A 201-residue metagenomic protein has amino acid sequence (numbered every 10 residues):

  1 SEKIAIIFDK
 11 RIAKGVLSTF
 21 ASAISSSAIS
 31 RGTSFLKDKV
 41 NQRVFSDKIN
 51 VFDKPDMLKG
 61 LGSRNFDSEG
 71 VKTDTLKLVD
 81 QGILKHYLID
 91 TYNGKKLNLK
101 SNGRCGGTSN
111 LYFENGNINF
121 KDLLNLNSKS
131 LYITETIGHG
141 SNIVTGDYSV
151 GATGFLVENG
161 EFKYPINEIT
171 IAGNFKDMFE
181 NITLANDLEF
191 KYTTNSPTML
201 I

Functional and structural regions predicted by a protein language model:
S1-F20: Internal alpha/beta scaffold segment
A23, K39-I201: Dual-mode signal for accessory low-complexity, basic/Gly-rich regions
I24-F35: Mature, solvent-exposed C-terminal subdomains and processed small-chain segments of exported/organellar
